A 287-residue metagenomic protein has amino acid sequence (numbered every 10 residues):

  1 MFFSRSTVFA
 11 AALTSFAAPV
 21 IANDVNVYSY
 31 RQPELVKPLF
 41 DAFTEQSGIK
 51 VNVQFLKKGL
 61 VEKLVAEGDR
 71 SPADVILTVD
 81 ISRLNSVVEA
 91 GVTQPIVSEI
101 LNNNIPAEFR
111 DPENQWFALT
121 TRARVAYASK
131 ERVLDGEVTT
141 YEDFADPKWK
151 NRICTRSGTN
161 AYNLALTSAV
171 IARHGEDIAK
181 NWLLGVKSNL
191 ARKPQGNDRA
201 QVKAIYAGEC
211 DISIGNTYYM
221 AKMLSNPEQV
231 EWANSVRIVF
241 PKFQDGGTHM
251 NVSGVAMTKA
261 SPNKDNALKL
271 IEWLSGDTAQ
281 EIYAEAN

Functional and structural regions predicted by a protein language model:
S15-A17: N-terminal signal peptide c-region/cleavage motif recognized by signal peptidases
N23-S86: Early extracytoplasmic/lumenal segment of secretory-pathway proteins
Y28-R31, P112, A128-K130, G136 (+3 more regions): Short beta-strand->loop
S71-I76, Q94-A126, E142, R152-T155: A structural signal for short loop-to-beta-strand junctions that line the ligand-binding cleft of periplasmic/secreted
Y127-R132, S168, M250-N263, I282: A bilobed periplasmic-binding-protein/Venus flytrap-type ligand-binding module shared by bacterial periplasmic
E131-T139, I171-K180, S261-A267: Short helix-loop capping/hinge motifs at secondary-structure junctions, enriched in acidic/polar residues
N151-T159, W273-N287: Periplasmic-binding protein-like
Y162, A169-P241: Ligand-binding pocket segment of bilobal, Venus flytrap-like solute-binding proteins
